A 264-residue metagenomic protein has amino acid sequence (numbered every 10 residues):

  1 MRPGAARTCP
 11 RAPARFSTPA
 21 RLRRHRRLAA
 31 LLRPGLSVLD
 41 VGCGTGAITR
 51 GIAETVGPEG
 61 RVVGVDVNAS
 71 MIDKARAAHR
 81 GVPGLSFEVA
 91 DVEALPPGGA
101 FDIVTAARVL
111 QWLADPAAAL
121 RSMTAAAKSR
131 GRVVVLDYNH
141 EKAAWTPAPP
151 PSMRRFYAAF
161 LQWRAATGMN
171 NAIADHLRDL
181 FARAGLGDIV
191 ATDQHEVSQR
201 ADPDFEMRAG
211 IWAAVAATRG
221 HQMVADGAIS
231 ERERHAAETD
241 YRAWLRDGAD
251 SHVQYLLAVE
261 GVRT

Functional and structural regions predicted by a protein language model:
M1-L36, A47-G51, M71-K74: Conserved class I S-adenosyl-L-methionine
L39-V41, T45-L95: Class I SAM-dependent methyltransferase SAM/SAH-binding core
A94-V104: A short acidic, Gly/Pro-enriched loop at the edge of an enzyme's catalytic core that lines a small-molecule cofactor
D102-P116: A short SAM/SAH-binding and catalytic strip from SAM-dependent methyltransferases
A117-R132: A short glycine-rich, Lys/Arg-flanked "PGG" loop and its adjoining helix->strand segment in the class I
V134-P203: Conserved catalytic/acceptor-binding region of the Class I
G187-T264: Conserved Class I S-adenosyl-L-methionine
